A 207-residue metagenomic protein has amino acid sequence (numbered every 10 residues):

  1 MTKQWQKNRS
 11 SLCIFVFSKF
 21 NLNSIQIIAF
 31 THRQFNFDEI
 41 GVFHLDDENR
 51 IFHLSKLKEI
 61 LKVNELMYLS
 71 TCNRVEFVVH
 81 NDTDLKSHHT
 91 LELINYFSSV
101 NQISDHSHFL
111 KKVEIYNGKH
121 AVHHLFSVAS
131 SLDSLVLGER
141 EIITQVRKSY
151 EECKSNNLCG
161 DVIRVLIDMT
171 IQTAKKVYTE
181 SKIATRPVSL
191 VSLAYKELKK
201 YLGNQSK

Functional and structural regions predicted by a protein language model:
F17-S134: A glycine-rich (often HGG/GG-containing) alpha/beta subdomain
N64, S206-K207: Short coil/turn connectors at secondary-structure junctions
H108-S206: Glycine/serine-rich phosphate-binding loop and adjoining beta1-alpha1 elements at the start of nucleotide-handling
